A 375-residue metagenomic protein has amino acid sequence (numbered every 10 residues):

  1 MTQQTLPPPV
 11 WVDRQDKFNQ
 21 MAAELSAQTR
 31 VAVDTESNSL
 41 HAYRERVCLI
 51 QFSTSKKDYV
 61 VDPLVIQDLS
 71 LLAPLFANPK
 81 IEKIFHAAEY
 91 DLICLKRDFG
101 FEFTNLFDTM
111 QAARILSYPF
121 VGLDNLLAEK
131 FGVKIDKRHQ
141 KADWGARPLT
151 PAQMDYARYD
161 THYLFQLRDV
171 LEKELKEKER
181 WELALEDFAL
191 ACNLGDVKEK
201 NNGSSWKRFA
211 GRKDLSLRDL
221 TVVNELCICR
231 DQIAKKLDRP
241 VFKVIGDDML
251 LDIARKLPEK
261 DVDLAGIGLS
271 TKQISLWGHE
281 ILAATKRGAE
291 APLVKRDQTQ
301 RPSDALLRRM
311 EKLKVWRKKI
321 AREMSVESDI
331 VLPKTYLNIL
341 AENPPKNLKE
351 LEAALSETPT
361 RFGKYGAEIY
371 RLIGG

Functional and structural regions predicted by a protein language model:
M1-V31, T35: N-terminal accessory regions of nucleic-acid-interacting proteins
Q4-P9, Q51, K56-L71, L75-F165 (+2 more regions): Active-site-proximal helix-loop-helix substrate-binding element of RNase H-like nuclease domains
R14, A87-A88, G246, P333: Helix N-cap/beta->alpha junction signal
A32, H41, L49-F52: Non-catalytic, usually N-terminal nucleic-acid engagement modules in DNA/RNA processing proteins
S37-R44: Single-stranded nucleic-acid-binding OB-fold domains
N38, Q111-I115, G145, D248-D252 (+1 more regions): Conserved short loop/turn motifs at secondary-structure junctions
P151-A152, L167-G375: Accessory DNA-binding and partner-docking regions appended to nucleic-acid-acting proteins, especially the terminal
